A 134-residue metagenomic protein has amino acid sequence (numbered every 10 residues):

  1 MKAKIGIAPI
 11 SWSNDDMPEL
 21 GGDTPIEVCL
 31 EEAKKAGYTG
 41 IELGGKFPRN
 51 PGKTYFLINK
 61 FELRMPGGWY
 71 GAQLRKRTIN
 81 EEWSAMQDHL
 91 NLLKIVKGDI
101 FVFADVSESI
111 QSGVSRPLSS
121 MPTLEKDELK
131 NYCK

Functional and structural regions predicted by a protein language model:
M1-I100, M121-C133: N-terminal pre-domain/capping segments
A104-S109: Short glycine-enriched loops at secondary-structure junctions
G113-S119: Aromatic- and acidic-residue-enriched segments that line the glycan-binding/catalytic groove of carbohydrate-active
